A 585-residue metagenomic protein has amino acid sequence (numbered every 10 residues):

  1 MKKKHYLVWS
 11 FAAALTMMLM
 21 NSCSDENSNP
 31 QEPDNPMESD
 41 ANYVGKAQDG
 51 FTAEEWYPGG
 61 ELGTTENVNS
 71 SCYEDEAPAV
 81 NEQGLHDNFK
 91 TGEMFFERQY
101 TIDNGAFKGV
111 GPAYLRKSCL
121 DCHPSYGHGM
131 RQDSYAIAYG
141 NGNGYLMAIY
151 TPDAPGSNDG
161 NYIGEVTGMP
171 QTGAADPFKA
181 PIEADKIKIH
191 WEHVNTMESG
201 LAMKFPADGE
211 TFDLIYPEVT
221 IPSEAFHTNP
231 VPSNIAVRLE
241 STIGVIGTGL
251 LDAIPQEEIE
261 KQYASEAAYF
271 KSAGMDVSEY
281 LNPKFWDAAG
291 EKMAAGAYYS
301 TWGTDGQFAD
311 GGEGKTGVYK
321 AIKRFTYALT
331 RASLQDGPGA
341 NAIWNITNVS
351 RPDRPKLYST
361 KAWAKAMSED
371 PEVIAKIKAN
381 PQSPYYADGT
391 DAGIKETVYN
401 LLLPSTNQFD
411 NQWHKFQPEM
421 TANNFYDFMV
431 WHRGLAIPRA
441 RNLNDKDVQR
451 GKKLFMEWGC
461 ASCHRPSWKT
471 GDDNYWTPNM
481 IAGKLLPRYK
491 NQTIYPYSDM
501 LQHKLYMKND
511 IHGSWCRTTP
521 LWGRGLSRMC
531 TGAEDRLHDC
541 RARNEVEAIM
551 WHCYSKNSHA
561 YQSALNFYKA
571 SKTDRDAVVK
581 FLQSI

Functional and structural regions predicted by a protein language model:
K2-S10: Bacterial N-terminal signal peptides that target proteins for export
S10-F11, A548: Enrichment for repetitive, rod-forming helical segments
F11-M17: Hydrophobic helical h-region of N-terminal Sec-dependent signal peptides in bacterial secretory/periplasmic proteins
L19-S22: C-terminal motif of bacterial Sec signal peptides marking the signal peptidase cleavage site
S24-N27: Bacterial signal peptide processing site
P30-K90, Y100-M429, R433-K446, K452-I585: Electron-transfer interface patches adjacent to heme c in soluble/periplasmic c-type cytochromes and di-/multiheme
E93: N-terminal cofactor/phosphate-binding cores enriched in small/glycine residues, especially glycine-rich loops such as
